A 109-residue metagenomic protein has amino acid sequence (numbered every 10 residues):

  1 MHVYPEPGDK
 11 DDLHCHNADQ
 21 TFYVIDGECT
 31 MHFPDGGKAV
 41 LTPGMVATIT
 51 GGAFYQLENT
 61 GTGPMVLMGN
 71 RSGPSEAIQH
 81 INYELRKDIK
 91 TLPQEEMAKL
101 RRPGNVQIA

Functional and structural regions predicted by a protein language model:
M1-C15, K38, G51: Conserved short histidine dyad/triad with adjacent acidic residue
M1-V3, T21, G44-M45, Y55: Hydrophobic/aromatic beta-strand elements that line small-molecule binding cavities or substrate pockets in beta-rich
V3-E6, C15-M31, N70-S72: Short, conserved beta-strand element in jelly-roll/cupin
E6, I25, T42, T50 (+1 more regions): Residue-level detector of conserved, well-ordered beta-strand and adjacent loop positions that form binding/recognition
D11-L13, M31-H32, I49, Y55-T62: Short beta-strand His + acidic residue motifs that chelate non-heme Fe in jelly-roll/DSBH and cupin folds
D35-G52: Short acidic-glycine-tyrosine-enriched beta hairpin
E58-A109: Double-stranded beta-helix
